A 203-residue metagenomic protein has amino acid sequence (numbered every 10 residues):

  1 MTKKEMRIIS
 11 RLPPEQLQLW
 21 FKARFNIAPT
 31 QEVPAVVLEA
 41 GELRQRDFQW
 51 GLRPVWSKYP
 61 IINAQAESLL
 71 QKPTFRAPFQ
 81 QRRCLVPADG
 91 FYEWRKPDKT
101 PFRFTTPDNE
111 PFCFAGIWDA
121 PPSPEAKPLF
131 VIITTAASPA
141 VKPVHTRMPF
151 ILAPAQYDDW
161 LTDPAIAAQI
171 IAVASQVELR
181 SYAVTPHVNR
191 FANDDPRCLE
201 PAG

Functional and structural regions predicted by a protein language model:
M1-G203: Short linear sequence motif anchored by a di-proline
